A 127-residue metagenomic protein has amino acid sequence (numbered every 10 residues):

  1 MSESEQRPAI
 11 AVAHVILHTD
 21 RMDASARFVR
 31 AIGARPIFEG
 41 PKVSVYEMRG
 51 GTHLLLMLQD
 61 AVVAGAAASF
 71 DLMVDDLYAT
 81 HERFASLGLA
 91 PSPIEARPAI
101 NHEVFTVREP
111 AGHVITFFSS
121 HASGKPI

Functional and structural regions predicted by a protein language model:
M1-P8, L87-I127: Vicinal oxygen chelate
S2-S4, I32, L56-Q59, S92: A generic local structural motif
A9-I10, I16-H53: Core segments of cupin and vicinal oxygen chelate
A11-D20, A61-L87, E103-R108: Vicinal oxygen chelate
R27-A31, R83, A111: Structural preference for long, well-ordered alpha-helical segments within the folded cores of structured domains
R35-A68, V114-S120: Conserved short beta-strand elements that form part of the metal-binding/catalytic scaffold of enzyme active sites
G40-P41, D76, R97-P98: Short beta->alpha connector loops
